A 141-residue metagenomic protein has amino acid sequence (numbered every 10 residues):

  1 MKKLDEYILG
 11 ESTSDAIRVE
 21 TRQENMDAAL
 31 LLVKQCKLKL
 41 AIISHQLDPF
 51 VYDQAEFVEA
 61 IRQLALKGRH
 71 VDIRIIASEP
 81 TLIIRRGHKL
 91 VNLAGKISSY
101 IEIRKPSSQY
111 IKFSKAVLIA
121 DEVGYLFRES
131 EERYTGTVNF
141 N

Functional and structural regions predicted by a protein language model:
M1-A41, H45-N141: PLD/PLD-like phosphodiesterase catalytic module centered on the HKD motif
